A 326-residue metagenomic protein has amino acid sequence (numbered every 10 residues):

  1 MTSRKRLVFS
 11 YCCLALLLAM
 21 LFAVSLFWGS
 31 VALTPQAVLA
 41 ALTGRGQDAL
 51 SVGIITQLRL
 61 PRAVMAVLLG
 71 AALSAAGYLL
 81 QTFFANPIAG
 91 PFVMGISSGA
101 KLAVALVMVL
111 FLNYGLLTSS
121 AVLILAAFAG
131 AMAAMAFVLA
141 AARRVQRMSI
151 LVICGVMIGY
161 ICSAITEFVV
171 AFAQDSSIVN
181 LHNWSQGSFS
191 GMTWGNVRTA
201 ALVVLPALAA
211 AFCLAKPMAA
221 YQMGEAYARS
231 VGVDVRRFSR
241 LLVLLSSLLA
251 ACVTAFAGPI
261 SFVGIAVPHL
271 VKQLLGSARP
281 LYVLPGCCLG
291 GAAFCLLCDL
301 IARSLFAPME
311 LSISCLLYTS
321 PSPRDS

Functional and structural regions predicted by a protein language model:
M1-S326: Alpha-helical transmembrane segments in inner-membrane proteins
